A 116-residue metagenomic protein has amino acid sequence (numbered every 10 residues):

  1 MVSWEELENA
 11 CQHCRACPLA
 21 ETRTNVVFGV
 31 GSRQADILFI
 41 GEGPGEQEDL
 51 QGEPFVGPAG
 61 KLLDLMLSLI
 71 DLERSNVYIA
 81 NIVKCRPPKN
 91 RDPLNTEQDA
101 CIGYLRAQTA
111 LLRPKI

Functional and structural regions predicted by a protein language model:
M1-I116: A polyanion-binding, active-site-adjacent surface
